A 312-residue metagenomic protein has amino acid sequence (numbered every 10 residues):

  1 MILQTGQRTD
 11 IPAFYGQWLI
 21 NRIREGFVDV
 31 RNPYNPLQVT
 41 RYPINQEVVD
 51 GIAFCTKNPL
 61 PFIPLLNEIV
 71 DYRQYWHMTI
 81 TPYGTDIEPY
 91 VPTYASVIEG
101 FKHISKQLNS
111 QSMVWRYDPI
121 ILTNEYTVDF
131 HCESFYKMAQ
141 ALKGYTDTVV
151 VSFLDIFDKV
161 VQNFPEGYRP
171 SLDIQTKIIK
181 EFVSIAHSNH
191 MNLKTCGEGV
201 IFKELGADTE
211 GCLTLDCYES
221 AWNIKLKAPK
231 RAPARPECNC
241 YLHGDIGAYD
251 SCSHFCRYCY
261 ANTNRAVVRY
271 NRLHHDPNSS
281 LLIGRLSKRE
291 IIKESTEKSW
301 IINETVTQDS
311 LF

Functional and structural regions predicted by a protein language model:
M1-I87, Y94-V97, F101-S110, R265-F312: Conserved Radical SAM active-site core
R8-D10, K57, T79-Y83, D118-L122 (+2 more regions): Active-site beta-loop-alpha junctions enriched in small/polar residues
Q38-R41, Y136, G244: A generic local structural motif
Y83-V91, P119-D129, N163-S171: Surface-exposed cleft-lining segments at the edges of enzyme active sites
S96-Q162, K180-G197: Conserved C-terminal portion of the radical SAM core fold that forms the substrate/S-adenosylmethionine-binding
V160-P165, R169-G244: A conserved mid-domain beta-alpha-beta active-site/ligand-binding segment of alpha/beta enzyme cores
P236, G244-N264: Local cysteine-cluster metal-coordination motifs and their immediate loop/turn environment, predominantly Fe-S cluster
